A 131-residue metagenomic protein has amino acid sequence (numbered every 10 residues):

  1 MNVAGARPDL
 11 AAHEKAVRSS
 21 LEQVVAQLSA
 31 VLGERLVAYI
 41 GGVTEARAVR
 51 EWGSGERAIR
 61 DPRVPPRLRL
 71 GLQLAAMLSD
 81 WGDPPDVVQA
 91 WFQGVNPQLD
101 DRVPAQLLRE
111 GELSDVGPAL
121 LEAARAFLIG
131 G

Functional and structural regions predicted by a protein language model:
M1-G131: Non-transmembrane "mature" sequence context
